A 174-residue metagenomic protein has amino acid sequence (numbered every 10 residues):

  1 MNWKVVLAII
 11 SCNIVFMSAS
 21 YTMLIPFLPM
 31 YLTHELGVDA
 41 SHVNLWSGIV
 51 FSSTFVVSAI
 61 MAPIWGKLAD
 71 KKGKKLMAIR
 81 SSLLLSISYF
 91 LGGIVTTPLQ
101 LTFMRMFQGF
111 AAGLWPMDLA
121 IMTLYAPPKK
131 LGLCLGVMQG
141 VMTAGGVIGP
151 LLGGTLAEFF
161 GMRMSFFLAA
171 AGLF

Functional and structural regions predicted by a protein language model:
W3-F27: Pair of pore-lining "gating" transmembrane helices in MFS-fold secondary transporters
P29, G145-A157, G161: Small-residue (Gly/Pro/Ala) motifs that create kinks and tight helix-helix packing interfaces
Y31-S58: Extracellular/periplasmic helix-loop-helix junction of adjacent transmembrane segments in MFS-like secondary
F55-P63, G113, G146-V147: Residue-level signature of mid-helix packing/kink "hotspots" within the transmembrane helices of 12-pass Major
I60-G92, T96: Conserved MFS/SLC helix-loop-helix module at the cytosolic interface between two early adjacent transmembrane helices
S88, L99-F107: Paired small-residue
M104-M142: Cytoplasmic helix-loop-helix junction between adjacent transmembrane helices in 12-TM secondary transporters
S165-F174: Symmetry-related core transmembrane helices of the 12-TM Major Facilitator Superfamily/SLC fold
